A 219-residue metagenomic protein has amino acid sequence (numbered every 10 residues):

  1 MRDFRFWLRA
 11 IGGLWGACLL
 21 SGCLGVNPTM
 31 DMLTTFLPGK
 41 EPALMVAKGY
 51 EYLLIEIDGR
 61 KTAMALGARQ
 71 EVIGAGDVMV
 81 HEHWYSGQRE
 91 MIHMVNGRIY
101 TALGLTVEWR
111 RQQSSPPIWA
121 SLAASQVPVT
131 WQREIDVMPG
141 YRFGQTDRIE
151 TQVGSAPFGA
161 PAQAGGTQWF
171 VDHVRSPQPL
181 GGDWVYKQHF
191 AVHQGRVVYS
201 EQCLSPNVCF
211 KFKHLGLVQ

Functional and structural regions predicted by a protein language model:
R2-L14: Bacterial N-terminal signal peptides that target proteins for export
G13-G16, A124: Generic surface-pattern signal
L19-G22: C-terminal motif of bacterial Sec signal peptides marking the signal peptidase cleavage site
L24-T101, T106-R111, S125-Q219: Acidic, serine/threonine-rich low-complexity disordered tracts
Q113-S121: A small/polar (G/S/T-enriched), proline-flanked helix-loop surface module common in exported/cell-envelope proteins
